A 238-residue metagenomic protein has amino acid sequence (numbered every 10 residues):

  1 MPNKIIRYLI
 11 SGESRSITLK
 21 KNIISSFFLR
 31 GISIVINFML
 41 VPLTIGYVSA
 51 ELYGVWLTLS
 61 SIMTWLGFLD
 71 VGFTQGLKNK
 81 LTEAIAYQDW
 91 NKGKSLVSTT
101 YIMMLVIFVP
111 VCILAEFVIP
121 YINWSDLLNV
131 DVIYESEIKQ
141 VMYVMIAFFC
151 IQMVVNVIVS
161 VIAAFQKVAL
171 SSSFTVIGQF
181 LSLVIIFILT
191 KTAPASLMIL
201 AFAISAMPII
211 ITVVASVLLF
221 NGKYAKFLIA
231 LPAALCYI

Functional and structural regions predicted by a protein language model:
M1-I6, T99-L127, I188, V213-V214: Alpha-helical transmembrane segments of multi-pass membrane transport and lipid-handling proteins
M1-L19, S136, L197-A201, A215-I238: Interhelical loop/hinge segments that connect adjacent transmembrane helices in multipass membrane
E13-I17, S49-A50, L66-V106, W124-V130 (+1 more regions): Transmembrane-helix boundary and interhelical linker motifs in polytopic inner-membrane proteins
T18-E83, T99, C112-E116, F148 (+1 more regions): Signature of the first transmembrane helix
K20, F149-F174, F187-I188, M198 (+1 more regions): Membrane-interface junctions at transmembrane-helix termini in multi-pass inner-membrane proteins
R30, S172-Y224, A234-C236: Hydrophobic alpha-helical transmembrane segments
Y47-A50, E135, A164-F165, T192-A195: Helix-loop interface residues and adjacent transmembrane-helix termini in multi-pass membrane transporters, primarily
F117-P120, V130-V155, S172, V176 (+3 more regions): Alpha-helical transmembrane segments of multi-pass membrane proteins
